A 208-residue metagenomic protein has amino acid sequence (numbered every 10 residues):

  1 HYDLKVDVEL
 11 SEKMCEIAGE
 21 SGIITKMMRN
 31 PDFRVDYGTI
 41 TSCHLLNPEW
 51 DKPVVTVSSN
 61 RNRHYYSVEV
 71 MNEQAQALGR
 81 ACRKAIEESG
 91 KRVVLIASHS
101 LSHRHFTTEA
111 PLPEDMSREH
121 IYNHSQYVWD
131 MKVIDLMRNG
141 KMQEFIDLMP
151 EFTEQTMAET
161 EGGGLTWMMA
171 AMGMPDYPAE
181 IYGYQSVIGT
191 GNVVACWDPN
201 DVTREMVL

Functional and structural regions predicted by a protein language model:
H1-Q76, T108-L208: Flexible, D/E/H-enriched segments
K13-M14, L78-C82, S98: Short, hydrophobic/aromatic alpha-helical segments in well-folded domains
V57, K91-L101: Beta-strand elements within well-structured catalytic alpha/beta cores of enzymes that handle phosphate/sulfate esters
R80-V93: Non-transmembrane, aqueous-exposed alpha-helical and coiled segments at domain scale
H99-R104, A110: Short, internal active-site loops enriched in acidic
